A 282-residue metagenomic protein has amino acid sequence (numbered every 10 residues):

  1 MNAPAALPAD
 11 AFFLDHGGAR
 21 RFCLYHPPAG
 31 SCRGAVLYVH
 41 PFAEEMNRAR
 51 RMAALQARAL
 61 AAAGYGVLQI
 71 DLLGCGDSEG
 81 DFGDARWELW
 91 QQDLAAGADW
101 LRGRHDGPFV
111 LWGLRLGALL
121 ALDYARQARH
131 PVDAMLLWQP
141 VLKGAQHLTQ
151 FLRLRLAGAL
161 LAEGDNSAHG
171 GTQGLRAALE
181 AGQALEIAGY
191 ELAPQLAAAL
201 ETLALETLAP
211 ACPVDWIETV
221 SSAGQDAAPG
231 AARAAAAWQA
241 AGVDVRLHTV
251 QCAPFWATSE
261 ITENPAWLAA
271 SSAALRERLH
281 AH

Functional and structural regions predicted by a protein language model:
M1-G34: N-terminal cap/lid segment of alpha/beta-hydrolase-fold proteins
P27-D71: Short, surface-exposed "cap/lid" segments of acyl-processing enzymes
F42, G66-G76, V141, Q251-A253: Short beta-to-alpha linker loops that shape the active-site pocket of alpha/beta-hydrolase fold enzymes
C75-H105: Catalytic nucleophile-loop/oxyanion-hole region of alpha/beta-hydrolase and closely related hydrolase-like folds
R102-L116: Alpha/beta-hydrolase fold nucleophile elbow
W112-A121, Q139: Gly/Ala-rich beta-loop-alpha elbow adjacent to hydrolase catalytic centers
D123-Q127: Active-site signature of alpha/beta-hydrolase-fold catalytic machinery across serine- and Asp/Cys-nucleophile hydrolases
H130-A241, V245-S272: The alpha/beta-hydrolase serine catalytic core
